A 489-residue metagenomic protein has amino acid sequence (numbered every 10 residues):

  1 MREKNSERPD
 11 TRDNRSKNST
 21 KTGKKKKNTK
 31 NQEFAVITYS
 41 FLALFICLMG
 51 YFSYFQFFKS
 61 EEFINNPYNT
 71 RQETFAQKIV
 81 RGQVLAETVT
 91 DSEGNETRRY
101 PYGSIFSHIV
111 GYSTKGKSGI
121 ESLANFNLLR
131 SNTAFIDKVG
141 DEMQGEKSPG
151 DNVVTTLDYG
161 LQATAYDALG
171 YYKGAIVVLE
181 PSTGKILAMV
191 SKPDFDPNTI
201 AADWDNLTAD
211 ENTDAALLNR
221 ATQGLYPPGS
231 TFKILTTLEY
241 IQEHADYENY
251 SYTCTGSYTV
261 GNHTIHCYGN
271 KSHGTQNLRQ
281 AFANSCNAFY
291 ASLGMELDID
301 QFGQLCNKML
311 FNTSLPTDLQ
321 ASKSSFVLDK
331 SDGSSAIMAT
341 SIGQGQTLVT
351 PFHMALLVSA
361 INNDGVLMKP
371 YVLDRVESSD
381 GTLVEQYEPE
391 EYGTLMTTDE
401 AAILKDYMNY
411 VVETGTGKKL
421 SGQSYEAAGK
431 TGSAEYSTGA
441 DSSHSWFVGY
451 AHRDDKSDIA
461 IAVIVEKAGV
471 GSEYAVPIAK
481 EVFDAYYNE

Functional and structural regions predicted by a protein language model:
M1-D205, A216, L225, Y250 (+3 more regions): Periplasmic/cell-envelope proteins involved in peptidoglycan metabolism and beta-lactam response
R2-R8, D141, S182, I186-S230 (+1 more regions): Beta-lactam-recognizing serine transpeptidase/beta-lactamase-like catalytic domain environment
